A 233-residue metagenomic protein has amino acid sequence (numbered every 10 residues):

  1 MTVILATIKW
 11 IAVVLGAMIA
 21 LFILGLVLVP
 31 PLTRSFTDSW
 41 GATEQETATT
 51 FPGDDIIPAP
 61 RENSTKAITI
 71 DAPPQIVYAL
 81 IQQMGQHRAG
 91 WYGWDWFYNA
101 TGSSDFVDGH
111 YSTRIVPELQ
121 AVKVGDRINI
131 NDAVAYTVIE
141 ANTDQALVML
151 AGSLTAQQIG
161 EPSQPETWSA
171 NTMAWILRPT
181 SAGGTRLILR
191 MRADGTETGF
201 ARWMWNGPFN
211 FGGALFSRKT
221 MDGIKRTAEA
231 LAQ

Functional and structural regions predicted by a protein language model:
M1-A6, T198, R202, N206: Juxtamembrane/transmembrane-helix boundary motifs in multi-pass membrane proteins
T2-T37: N-terminal type II signal-anchor transmembrane helix that functions as the membrane-insertion/stop-transfer segment
I8, T49-P52, I57-R61, T69-D71 (+7 more regions): Glycine-rich portal/gate segments that line the openings of hydrophobic small-molecule binding cavities
L24-N63: Short acidic N-proximal helix/loop "leader" segments that mark the beginning of a domain or an inter-domain linker
D38-W40, L80, M173-W175: Tryptophan-centered motif/residue detector
A201, W205-M221: Short, charged, low-complexity patches
